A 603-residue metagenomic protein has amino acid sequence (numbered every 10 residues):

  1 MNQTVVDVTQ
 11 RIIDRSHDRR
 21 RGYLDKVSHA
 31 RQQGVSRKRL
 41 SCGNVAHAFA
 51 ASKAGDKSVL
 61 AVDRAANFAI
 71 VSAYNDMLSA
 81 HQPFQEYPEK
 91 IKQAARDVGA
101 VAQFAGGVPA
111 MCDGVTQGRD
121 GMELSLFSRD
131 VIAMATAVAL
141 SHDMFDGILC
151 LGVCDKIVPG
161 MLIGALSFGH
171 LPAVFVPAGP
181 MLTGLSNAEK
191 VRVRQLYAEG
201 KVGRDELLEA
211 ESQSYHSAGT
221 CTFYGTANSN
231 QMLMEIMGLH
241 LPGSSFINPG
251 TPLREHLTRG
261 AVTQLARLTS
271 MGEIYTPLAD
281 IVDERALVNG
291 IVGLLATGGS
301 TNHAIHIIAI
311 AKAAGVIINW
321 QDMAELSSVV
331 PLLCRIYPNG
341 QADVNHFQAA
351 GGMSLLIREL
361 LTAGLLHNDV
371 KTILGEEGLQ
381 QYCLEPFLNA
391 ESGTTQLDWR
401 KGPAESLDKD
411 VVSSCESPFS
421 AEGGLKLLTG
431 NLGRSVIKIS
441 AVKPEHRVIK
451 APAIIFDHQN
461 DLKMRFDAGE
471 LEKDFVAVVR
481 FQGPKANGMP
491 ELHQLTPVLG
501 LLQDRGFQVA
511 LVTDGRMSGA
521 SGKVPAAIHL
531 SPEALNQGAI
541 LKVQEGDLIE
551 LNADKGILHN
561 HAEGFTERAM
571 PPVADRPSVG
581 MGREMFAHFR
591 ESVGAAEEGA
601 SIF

Functional and structural regions predicted by a protein language model:
M1-A66, S72-D76, A80, E89-G106 (+6 more regions): Catalytic or ion-coupling anion/metal-binding cores of large enzyme and transporter domains
P83: Glycine-/small-residue-enriched capping loops at alpha/beta junctions
E86: Acidic/charged coordination and interface sites in well-structured regions
A105-D143: N-terminal small/polar loop signature for handling phosphorylated ligands or for N-terminal nucleophile
R129-T136, S141-I148, K463-D474: Contiguous domain-boundary segments centered on the initiation and propagation of an alpha-helix
L140-M161, P172-V176: A short, small-residue-rich loop immediately preceding and capping a beta-strand
